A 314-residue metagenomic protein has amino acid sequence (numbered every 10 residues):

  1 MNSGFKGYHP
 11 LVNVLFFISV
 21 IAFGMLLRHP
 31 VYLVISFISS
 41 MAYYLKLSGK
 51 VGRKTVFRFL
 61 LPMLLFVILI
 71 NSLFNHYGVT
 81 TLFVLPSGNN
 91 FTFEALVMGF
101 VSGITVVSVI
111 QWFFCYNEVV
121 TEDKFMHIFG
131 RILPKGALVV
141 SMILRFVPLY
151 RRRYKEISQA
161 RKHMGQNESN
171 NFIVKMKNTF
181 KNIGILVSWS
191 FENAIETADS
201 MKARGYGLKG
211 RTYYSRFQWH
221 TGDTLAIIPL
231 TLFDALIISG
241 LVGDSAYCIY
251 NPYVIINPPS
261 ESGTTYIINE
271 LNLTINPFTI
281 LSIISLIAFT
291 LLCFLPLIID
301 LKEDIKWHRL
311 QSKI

Functional and structural regions predicted by a protein language model:
N2-K6, L47-T55, P86, N90-M98 (+1 more regions): Membrane-helix interfacial "entry" motifs
N2-S48, E156, A160-I314: Transmembrane alpha-helix interface motif
V31-I35, G52-R58, I68: Short N-terminal amphipathic alpha-helices
V56-I173, I305-I314: Juxtamembrane/interface alpha-helical elements of multi-pass membrane proteins
